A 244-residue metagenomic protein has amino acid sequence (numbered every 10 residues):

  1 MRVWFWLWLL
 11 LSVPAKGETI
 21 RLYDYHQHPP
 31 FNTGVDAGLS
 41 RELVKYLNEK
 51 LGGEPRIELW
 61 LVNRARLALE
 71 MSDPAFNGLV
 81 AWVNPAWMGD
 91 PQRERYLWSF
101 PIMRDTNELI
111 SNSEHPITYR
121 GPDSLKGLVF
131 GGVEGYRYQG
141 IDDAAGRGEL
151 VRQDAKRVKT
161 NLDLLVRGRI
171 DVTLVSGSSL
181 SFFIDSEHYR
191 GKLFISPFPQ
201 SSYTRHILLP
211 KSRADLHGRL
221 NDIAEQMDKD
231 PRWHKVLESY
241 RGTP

Functional and structural regions predicted by a protein language model:
G17-P91, G132, D154-A155: Extracytoplasmic small-molecule ligand-binding "clamshell" domains of the periplasmic binding protein/Venus flytrap
D24-Q27, M103-E108, D185-A224, T243-P244: Periplasmic-binding protein-like
Q27-Y46, S113-R147, S178: Bilobed "Venus flytrap"/periplasmic-binding protein-like clamshell domains and structurally analogous long
R41-K50, S113-P116, L128-V129, I207-Y240: Extended ligand-binding regions for polar small-molecule ligands
P55-R56, Y136-R147, E225-P244: Ligand-binding clefts/hinges and TM-proximal coupling segments of bilobed small-molecule sensing domains
E58, A65-G78, V158-S179, S186: Short helices/loops that flank or line small-molecule/ion binding pockets
E58-L125, Y138, P197-P199: Acidic, polar ligand-binding/catalytic clefts
L79-Q92, D171-S201: A ligand-binding cleft/hinge motif common to bilobed small-molecule-binding domains
